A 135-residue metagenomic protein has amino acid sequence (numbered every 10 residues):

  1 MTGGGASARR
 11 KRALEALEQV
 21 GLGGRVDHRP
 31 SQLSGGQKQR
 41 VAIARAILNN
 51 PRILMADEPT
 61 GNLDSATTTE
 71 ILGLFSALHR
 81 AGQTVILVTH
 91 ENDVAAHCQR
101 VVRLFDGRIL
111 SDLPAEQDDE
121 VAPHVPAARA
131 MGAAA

Functional and structural regions predicted by a protein language model:
A6-G24: Conserved ABC ATPase "signature" region
R29-L33, Q37-Q39: Conserved ABC ATPase signature
I43: Hydrophobic anchor residue at the start of the ABC signature
N50: Conserved catalytic motifs of ABC-family nucleotide-binding domains
L54-D57: Catalytic Walker B motif of ABC-type/P-loop ATPase nucleotide-binding domains
S65-T67: Helix N-cap at the start of a conserved alpha-helix in ABC-type nucleotide-binding domains
L74-L87, A95: Conserved catalytic loops of ABC-family nucleotide-binding domains
